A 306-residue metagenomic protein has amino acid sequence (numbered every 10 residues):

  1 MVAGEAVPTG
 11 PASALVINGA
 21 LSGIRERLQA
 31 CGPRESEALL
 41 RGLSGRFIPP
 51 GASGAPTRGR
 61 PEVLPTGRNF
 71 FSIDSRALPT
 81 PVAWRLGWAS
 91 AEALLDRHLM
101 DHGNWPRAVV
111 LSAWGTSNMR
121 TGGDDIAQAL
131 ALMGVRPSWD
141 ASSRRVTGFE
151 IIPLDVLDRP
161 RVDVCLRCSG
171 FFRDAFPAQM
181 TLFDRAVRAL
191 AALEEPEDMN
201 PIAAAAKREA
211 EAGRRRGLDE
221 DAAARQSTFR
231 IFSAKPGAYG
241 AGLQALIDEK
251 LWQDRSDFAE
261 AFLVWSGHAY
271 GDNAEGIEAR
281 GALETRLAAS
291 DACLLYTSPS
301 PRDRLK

Functional and structural regions predicted by a protein language model:
M1-D74: Extended, H/D-rich, highly charged conserved domains that either
L28, G32, P81-L86, S90 (+1 more regions): Gly/Pro-rich turn-and-neighbor structural signature
S53-L64, W84-H102, I231-F232, A245: Structured alpha-helical segments in the cores of large, soluble enzyme domains
P81-V82, M119-A206: Catalytic or ion-translocation cores adjacent to nucleophile or general acid/base/metal-coordination motifs in diverse
N104-R107, R161: Short Gly/Ser/Thr- and Asp/Glu-enriched loop/turn motifs at secondary-structure junctions
L111: Globin-like tetrapyrrole-binding proteins
P196-L294: Charge-patterned, long linear interaction tracts outside catalytic cores
Y296-L305: Conserved small/polar residues in nucleotide/adenosyl-binding loops
